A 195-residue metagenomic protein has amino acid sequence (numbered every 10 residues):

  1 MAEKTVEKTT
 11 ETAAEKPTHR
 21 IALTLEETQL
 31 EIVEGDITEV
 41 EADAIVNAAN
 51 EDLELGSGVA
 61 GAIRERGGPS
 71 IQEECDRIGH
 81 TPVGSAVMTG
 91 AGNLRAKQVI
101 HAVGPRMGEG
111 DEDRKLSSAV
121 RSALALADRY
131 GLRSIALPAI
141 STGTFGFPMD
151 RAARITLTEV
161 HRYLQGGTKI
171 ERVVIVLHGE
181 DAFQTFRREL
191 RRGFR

Functional and structural regions predicted by a protein language model:
A2-E7, E11, E15-R129: Glycine-/small-residue-enriched capping loops at alpha/beta junctions
E3-K4, T12, R106-R195: Phosphate/ribose-phosphate-bearing ligand recognition and processing surfaces, centered on ADP-ribose/NAD(+/P+) systems
